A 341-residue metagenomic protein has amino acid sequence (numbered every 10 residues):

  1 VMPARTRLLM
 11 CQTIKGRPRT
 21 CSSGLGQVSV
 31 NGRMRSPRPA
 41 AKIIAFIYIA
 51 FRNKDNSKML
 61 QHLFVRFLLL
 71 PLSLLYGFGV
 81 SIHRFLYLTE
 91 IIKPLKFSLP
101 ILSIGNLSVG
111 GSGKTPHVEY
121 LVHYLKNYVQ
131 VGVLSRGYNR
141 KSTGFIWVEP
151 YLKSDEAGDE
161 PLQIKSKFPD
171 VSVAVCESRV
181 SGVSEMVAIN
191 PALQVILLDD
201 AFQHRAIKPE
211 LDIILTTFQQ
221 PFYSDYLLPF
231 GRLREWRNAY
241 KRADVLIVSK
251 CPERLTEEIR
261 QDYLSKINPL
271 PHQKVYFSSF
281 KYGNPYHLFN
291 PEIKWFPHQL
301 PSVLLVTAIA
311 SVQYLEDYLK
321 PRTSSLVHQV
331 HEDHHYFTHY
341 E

Functional and structural regions predicted by a protein language model:
P3-S23, S29-R38: Low-acidity, Ser/Thr- and Arg-rich intrinsically disordered low-complexity segments
A41-K42: Short, small-residue-biased leader/transition segments that mark boundaries at the very start of proteins
N53-P100: A transmembrane-helix-recognition feature enriched in membrane-embedded lipid enzymes and envelope glyco-/phospholipid
D55-K58, P221-E341: C-terminal accessory "lid"/substrate-recognition subdomains
L75, T115, I164, D199 (+3 more regions): Residue-level signal for inorganic ion chemistry
F85-P150, E253: Walker A (P-loop) phosphate-binding motif
Q130-L134, I214, S302-V306: Conserved beta-strand elements of the Class I
Y138-P269: Phosphate/Mg2+-binding loops and adjacent switch elements in nucleotide/diphosphate-handling enzyme cores
